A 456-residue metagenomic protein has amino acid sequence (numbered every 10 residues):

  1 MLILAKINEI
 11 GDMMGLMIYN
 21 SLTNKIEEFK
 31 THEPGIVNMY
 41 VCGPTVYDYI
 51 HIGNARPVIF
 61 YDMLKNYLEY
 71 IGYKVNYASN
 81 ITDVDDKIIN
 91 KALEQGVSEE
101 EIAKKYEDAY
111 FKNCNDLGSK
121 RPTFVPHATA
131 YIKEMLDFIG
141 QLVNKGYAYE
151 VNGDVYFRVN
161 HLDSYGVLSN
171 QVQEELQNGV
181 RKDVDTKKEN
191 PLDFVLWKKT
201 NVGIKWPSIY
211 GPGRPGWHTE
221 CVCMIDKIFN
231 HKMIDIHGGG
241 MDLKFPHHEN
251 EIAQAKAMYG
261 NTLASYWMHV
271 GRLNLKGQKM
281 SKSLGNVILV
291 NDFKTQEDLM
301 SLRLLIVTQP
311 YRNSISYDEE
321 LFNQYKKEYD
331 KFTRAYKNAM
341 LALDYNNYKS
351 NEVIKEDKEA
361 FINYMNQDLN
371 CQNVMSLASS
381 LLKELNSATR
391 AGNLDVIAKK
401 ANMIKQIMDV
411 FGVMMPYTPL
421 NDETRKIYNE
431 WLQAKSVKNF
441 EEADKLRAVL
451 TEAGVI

Functional and structural regions predicted by a protein language model:
A5-T45, D62, K112, K133-M340: Alpha-helical recognition segments enriched in aromatics with Gly/Pro capping that present substrate-recognition
T23-I26, H32-G118: N-terminal, positively charged nucleic-acid-binding surface of large information/translation enzymes
E69, N115, V143-N144, M268 (+2 more regions): Alpha-helix C-terminal capping/helix-coil junction sites
Y73, Y147, V455: Short phosphate-binding/catalytic loops that engage adenosine nucleotides
I81-D85, E107-Y110, K120-M135, G153-L162: Short, glycine/charge-rich beta-strand/loop segments that flank catalytic centers and engage negatively charged groups
L93-S98, F124-T129, G240: The substrate-binding groove and active-site-proximal loops of carbohydrate-active enzymes, especially glycoside
K279-S281, V287-I456: Structural preference for alpha-helix termini/caps and helix-kink/transition segments
